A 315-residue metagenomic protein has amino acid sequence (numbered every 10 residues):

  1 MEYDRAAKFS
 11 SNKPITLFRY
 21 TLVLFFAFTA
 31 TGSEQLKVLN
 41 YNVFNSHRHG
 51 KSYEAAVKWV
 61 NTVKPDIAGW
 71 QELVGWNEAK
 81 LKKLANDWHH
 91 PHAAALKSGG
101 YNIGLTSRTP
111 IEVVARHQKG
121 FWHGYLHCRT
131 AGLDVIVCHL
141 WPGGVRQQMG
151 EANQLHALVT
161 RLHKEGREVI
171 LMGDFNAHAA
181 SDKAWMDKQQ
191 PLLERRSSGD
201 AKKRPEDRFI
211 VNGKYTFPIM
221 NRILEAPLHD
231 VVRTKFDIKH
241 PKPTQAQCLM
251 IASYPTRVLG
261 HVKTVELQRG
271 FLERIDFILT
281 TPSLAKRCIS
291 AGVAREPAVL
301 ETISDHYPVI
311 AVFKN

Functional and structural regions predicted by a protein language model:
D4-R5, S11, I15-L17, L22 (+2 more regions): N-terminal, active-site-proximal structural segment of metallo-dependent hydrolase catalytic domains
Q35-N45, G132-P142, M172: Active-site-proximal beta-strand elements of phosphoester/diester hydrolases
L36, I67, E168-I170, F277: Short, Asp-centered acidic motifs that coordinate Mg2+ and/or phosphate in catalytic or ligand-binding sites
F44, V74, W141, F175-H178 (+2 more regions): Catalytic metal-binding/acid-base residues of hydrolase active sites
A68-Q71, I170-D174, D230-R233: Active-site neighborhood of phospho(di)ester-bond hydrolases with catalytic His/Asp-centered motifs
W70-G150, G292-V293: Structured beta-strand-rich core segments of catalytic domains in phosphoester-bond hydrolases
R116-H117, R161-L162, S181-N315: Metal-dependent phosphoester-hydrolase catalytic domains
M149-F175, T216: His/acidic metal-ligating clusters that form di-metal
